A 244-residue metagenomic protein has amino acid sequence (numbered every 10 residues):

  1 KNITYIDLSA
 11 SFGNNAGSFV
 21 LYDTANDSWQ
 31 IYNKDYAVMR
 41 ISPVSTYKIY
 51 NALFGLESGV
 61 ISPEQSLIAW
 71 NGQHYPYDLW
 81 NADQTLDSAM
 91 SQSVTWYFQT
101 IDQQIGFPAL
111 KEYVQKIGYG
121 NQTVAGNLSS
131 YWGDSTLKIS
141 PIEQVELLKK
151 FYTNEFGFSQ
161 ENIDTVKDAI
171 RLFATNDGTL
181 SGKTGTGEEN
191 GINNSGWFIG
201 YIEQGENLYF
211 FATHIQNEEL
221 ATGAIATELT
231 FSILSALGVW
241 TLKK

Functional and structural regions predicted by a protein language model:
K1-A37: Beta-lactamase-like hydrolase cores
K1-S9, G13, Q103-P108, K149-T179 (+1 more regions): Structured C-terminal helix/loop/strand segments within mature extracytoplasmic catalytic/sensor domains
Y32-V38, A82-D83, S91-F98, A125-W132 (+1 more regions): Flexible glycine/proline-enriched surface loops and loop-helix/loop-strand junctions
M39-S42, P76-L79, L128-K138: A glycine-rich, coil/turn loop motif that links secondary-structure elements
R40-Q65, A89, Q144, F211: Active-site SXXK
L56-G72, S159-I163: Short, well-structured active-site flanking segments
S66-A82, S88, I105-G106, Y131: Acidic helix-start/capping segments at beta-turn-to-alpha-helix junctions
T85-L86, F98-L148: Mid-domain, small-residue-enriched loop/turn segments at the edges of structured enzyme/sensor domains
